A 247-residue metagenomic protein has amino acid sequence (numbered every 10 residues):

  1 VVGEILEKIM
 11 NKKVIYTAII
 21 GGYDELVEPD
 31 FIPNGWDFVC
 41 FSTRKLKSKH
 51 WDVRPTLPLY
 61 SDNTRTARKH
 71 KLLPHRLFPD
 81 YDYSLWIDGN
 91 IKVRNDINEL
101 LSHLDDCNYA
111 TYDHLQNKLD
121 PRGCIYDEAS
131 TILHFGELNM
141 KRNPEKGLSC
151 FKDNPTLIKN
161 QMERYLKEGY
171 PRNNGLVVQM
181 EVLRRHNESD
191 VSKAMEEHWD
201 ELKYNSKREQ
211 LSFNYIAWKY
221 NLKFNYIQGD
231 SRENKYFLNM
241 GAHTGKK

Functional and structural regions predicted by a protein language model:
V1-G3: Short, positively charged low-complexity motifs
I5-K247: Glycosyltransferase catalytic domains, chiefly GT-A lineage
